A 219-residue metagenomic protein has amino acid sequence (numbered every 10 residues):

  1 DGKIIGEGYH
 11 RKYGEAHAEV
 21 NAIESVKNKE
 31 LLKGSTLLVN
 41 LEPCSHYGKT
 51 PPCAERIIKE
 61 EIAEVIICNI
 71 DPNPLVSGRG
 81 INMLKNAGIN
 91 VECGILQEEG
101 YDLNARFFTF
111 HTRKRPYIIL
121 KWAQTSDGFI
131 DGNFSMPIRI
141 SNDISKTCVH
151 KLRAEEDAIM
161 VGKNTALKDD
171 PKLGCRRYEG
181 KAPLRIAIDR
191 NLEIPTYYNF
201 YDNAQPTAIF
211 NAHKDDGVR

Functional and structural regions predicted by a protein language model:
D1, I5, I118-L120: Short loop/turn microsegments at loop-to-beta-strand junctions
K3-E99, L184: Zn2+-dependent cytidine deaminase-like catalytic core
H17, V76, D102-L103, D143-T147 (+1 more regions): Short, conserved clusters of charged catalytic residues that mark active-site and nucleotide-handling motifs
N21, S25, M83, D102 (+3 more regions): Alpha-helical scaffold segments in soluble metabolic enzymes
N69, N104, F134: Short, flexible helix/strand-to-coil boundary loops that buttress conserved ligand/catalytic motifs in alpha/beta
I81, I95-A123, F129: Proteins enriched for Cys/Gly/acidic motifs involved in redox and nucleic-acid/cofactor modification
T109-F110, I119-R219: Active-site ligand-binding patch in enzyme domains
